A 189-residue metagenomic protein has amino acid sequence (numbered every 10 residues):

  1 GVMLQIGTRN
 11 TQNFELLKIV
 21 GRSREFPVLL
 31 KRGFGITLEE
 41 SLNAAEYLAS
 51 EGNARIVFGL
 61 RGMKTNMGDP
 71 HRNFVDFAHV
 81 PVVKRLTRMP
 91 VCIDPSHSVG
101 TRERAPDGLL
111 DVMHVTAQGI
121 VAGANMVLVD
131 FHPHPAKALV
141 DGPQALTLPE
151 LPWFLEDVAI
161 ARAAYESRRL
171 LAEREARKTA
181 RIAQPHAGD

Functional and structural regions predicted by a protein language model:
G1-L17: Active-site beta->alpha loop and helix N-cap motifs at the rims of alpha/beta catalytic domains
Q12-F131: Catalytic alpha/beta core domains of metabolic enzymes, predominantly
N66-G68, T101-E103, P133-G142, L171-I182: Flexible glycine/acidic-rich beta-alpha junction loops that bind and position SAM and/or redox cofactors in anaerobic
M113-V115, P143-E156, R181-G188: Short, electropositive alpha-helical surface patch
H134-S167: C-terminal helical cap(s) of enzyme catalytic domains, especially alpha/beta-barrels
L155-D189: Surface-exposed amphipathic alpha-helical tracts and adjacent flexible/coil segments at the periphery of soluble enzymes
